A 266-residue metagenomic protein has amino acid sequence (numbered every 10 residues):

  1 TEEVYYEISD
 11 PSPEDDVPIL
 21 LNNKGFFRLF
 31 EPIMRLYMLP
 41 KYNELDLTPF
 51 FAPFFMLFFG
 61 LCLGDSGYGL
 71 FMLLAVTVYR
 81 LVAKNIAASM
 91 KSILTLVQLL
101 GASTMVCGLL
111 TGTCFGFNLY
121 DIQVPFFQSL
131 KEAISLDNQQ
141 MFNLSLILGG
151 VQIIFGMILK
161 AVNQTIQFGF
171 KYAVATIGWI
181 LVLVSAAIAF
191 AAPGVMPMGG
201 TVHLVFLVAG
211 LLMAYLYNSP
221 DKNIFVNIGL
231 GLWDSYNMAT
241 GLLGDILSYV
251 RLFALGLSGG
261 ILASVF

Functional and structural regions predicted by a protein language model:
E3-F266: Conserved, carboxylate-rich catalytic/transport cores that coordinate ions
